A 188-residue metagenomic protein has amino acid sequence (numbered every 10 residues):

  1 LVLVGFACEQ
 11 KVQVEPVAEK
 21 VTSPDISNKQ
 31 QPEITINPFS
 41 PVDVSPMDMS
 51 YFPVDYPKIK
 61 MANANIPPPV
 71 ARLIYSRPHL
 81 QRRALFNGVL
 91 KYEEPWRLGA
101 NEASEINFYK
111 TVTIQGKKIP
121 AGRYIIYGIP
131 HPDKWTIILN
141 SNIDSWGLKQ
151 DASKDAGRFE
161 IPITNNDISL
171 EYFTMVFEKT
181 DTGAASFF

Functional and structural regions predicted by a protein language model:
L1-F6: Sec-dependent bacterial lipoprotein signal peptides
C8-V12: Bacterial signal peptide processing site
V17-V42: Post-signal peptide N-terminal segment of mature Sec-exported envelope proteins
P53-G88: Early exported N-terminus immediately downstream of N-terminal targeting peptides
P68-V70, N101-A103, I119-A121, P132-K134 (+3 more regions): Extracytoplasmic
K91-K149: Mid-length scaffold segments of soluble, non-membrane domains
D144-A184: Surface-exposed, gly/pro-biased binding rims or lids
S186-F188: Short, exposed beta-strand-loop hairpins at the edges of beta-sheets in extracellular/periplasmic proteins
